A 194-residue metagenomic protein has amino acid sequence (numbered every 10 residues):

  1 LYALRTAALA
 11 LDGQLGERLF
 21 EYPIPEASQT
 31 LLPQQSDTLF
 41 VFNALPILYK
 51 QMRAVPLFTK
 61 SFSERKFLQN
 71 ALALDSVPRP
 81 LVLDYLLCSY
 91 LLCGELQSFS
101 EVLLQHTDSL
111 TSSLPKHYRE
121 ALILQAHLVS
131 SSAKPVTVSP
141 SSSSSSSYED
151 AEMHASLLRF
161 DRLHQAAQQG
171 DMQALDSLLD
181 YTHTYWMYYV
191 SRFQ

Functional and structural regions predicted by a protein language model:
L1-H106: Soluble catalytic regions of membrane-associated enzymes that act on cell-envelope and secretory-pathway components
N70-Q194: Long, non-transmembrane cytosolic or organellar matrix-exposed soluble domains/tails of integral membrane proteins
